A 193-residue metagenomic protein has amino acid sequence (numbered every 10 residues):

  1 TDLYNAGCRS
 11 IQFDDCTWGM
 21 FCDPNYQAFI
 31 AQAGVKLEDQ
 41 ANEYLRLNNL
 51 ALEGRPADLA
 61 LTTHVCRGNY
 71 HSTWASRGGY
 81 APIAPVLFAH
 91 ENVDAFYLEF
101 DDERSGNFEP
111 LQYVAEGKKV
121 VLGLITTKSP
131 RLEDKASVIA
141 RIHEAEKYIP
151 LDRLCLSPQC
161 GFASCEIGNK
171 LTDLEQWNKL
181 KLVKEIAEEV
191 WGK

Functional and structural regions predicted by a protein language model:
T1-K193: Domain-level signal for soluble alpha/beta catalytic cores
